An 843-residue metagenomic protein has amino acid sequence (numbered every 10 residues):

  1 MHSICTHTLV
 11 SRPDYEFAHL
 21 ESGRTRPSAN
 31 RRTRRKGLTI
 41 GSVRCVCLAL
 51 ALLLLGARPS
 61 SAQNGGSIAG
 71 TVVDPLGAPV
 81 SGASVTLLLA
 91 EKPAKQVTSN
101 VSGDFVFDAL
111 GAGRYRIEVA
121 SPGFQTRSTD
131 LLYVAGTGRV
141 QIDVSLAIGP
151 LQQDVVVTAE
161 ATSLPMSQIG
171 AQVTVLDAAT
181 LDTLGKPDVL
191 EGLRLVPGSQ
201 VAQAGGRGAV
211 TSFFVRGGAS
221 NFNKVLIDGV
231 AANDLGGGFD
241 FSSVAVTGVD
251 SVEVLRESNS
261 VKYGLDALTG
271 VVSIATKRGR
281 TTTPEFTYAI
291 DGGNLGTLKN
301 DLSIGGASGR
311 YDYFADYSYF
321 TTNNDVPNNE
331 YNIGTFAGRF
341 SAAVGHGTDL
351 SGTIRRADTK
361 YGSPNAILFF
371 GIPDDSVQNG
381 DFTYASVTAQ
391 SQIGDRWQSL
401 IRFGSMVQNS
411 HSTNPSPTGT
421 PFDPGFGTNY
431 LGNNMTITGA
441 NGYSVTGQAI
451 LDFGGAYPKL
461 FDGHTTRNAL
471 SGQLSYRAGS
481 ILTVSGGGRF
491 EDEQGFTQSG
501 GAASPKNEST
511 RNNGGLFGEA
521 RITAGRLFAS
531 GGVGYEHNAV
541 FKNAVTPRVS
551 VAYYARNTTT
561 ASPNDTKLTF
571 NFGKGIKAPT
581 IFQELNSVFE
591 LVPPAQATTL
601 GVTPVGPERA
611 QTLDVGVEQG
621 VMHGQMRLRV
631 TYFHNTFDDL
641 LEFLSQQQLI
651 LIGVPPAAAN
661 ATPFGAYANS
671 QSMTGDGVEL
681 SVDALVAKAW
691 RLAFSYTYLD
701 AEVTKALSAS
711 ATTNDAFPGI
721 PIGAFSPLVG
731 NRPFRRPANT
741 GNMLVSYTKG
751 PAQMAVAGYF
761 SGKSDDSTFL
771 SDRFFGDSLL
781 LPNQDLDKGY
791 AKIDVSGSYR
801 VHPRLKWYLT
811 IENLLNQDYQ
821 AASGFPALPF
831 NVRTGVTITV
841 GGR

Functional and structural regions predicted by a protein language model:
H2, L48, R58-V156, S167 (+3 more regions): Periplasm-facing N-terminal accessory domains of Gram-negative outer-membrane beta-barrel systems
D108, V230-E257, G338: Short acidic/polar hinge/loop motifs at secondary-structure boundaries that mediate gating or recognition
L190-A231, D250: Extracytoplasmic beta-strand/coil segments of soluble accessory domains associated with Gram-negative outer-membrane
V196-P197, V244-A289, K299, G841: A beta-strand signature from Gram-negative outer-membrane beta-barrel systems, especially the internal plug domain
N294-T321, V326-S363, D374-M406, R477-A478 (+1 more regions): Transmembrane beta-barrel wall of Gram-negative outer-membrane proteins
Y311, R396, L400-G404, Q408-S412 (+10 more regions): Membrane-embedded beta-barrel scaffold of Gram-negative outer-membrane proteins
S341-A343, R691-L692, N731-R843: Conserved C-terminal beta-signal and adjacent last beta-strands/turns of outer-membrane beta-barrel proteins
S480, V484, T523-A529, H634-T636 (+3 more regions): Gram-negative outer-membrane beta-barrel transporters
